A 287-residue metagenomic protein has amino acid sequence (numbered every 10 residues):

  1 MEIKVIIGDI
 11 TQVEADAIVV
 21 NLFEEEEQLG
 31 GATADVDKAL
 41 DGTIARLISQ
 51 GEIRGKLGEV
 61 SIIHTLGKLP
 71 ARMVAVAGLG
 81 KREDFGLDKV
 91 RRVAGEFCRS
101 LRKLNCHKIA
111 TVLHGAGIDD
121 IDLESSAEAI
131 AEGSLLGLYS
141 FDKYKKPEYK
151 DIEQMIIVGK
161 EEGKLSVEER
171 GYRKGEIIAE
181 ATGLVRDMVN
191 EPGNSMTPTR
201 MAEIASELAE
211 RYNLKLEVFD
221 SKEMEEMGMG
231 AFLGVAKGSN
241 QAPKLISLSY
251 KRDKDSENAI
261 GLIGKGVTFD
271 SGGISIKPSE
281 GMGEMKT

Functional and structural regions predicted by a protein language model:
M1-G266, S271, E284: Short amphipathic alpha-helical segment within the helicase RecA-like ATPase core that mediates nucleic-acid
A205, I276-T287: Alpha-helical metal-binding/catalytic segments enriched in His/Glu/Asp
